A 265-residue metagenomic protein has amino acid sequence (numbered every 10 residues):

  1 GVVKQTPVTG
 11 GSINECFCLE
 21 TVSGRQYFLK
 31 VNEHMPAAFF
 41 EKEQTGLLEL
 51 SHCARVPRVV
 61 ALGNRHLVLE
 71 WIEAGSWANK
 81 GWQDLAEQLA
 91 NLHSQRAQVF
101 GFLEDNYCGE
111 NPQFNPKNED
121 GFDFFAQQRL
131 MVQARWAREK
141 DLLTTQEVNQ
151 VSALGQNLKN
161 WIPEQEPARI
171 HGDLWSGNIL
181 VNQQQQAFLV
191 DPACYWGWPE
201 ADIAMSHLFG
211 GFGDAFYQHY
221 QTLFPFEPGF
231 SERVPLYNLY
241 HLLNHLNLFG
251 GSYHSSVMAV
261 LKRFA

Functional and structural regions predicted by a protein language model:
G1-P7: Conserved N-terminal boundary motif of the eukaryotic protein kinase catalytic domain
P7-D123: ATP-binding pocket architecture of kinase catalytic cores
E20, L48-S51, H93, K159 (+3 more regions): N-terminal cationic-hydrophobic initiation segments that often serve targeting/anchoring roles
H34, L50, N64-W82, S94 (+3 more regions): A glycine-centered beta->alpha junction motif in the catalytic cores of kinase/phosphotransferase enzymes
F40, W82-L85, E147-V151, V257: Hydrophobic packing residues in well-ordered alpha-helices of helical domains and bundles
K42-T45, A153, A215, G229: Short, conserved clusters of charged catalytic residues that mark active-site and nucleotide-handling motifs
A97-R169, T222: An alpha-helical support segment within catalytic cores of ATP-dependent transferases
G121-A126, R135, E166-R169, S176 (+3 more regions): Active-site Asp-x-Gly
